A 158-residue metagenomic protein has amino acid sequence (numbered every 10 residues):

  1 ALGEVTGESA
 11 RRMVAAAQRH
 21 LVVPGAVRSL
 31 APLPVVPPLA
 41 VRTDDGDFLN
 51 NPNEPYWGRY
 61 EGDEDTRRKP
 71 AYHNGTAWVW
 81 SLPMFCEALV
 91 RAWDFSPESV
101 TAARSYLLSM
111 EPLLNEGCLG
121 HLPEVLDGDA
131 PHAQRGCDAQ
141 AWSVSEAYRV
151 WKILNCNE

Functional and structural regions predicted by a protein language model:
A1-E158: Acidic, mature catalytic/reactive cores of soluble proteins
